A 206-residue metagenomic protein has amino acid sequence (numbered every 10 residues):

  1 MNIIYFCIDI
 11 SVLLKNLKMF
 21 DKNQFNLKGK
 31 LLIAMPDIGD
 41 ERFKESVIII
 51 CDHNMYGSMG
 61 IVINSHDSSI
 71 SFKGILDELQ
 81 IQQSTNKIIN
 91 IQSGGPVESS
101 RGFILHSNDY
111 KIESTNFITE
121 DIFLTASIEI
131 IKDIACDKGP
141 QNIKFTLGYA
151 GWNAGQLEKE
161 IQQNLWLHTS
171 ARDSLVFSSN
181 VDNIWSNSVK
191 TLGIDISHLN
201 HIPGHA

Functional and structural regions predicted by a protein language model:
L17-T146, A150-A206: A short aromatic-anchored loop/beta-hairpin motif
